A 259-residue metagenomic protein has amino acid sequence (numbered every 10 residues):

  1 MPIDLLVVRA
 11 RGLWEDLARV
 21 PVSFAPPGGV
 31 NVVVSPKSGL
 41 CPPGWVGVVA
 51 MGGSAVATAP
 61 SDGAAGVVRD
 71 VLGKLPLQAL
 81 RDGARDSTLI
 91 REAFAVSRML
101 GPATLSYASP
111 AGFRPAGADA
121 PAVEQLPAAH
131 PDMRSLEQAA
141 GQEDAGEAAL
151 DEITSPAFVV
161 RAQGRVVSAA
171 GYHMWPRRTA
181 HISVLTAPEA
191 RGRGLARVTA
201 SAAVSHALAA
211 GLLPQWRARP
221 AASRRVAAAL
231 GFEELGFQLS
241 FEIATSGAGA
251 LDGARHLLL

Functional and structural regions predicted by a protein language model:
P2-R134, E242: Acyl-donor-binding surface of acyltransferase catalytic domains
A55-T58, A207-R219: Conserved GNAT acetyl-CoA-binding A-motif
M99-A108, E233-L251, H256: Conserved catalytic-core motifs of GNAT/GCN5-like acyltransferases
P121-P156: Internal catalytic-core helix/loop-beta-alpha segment that presents or stabilizes conserved functional determinants
A149-A157, R161-T179, S183-A187: A conserved beta-strand-loop-helix scaffold within acyl/acetyltransferase catalytic domains
A157-V159, Q215, Q238, G247: Long, contiguous binding/interaction regions
I182, T186, G192-H206, R225 (+1 more regions): Conserved acetyl-CoA-binding loop-helix of GNAT-fold acetyltransferases
R219-F237: Conserved active-site alpha-helix within GNAT-family acetyltransferase domains
